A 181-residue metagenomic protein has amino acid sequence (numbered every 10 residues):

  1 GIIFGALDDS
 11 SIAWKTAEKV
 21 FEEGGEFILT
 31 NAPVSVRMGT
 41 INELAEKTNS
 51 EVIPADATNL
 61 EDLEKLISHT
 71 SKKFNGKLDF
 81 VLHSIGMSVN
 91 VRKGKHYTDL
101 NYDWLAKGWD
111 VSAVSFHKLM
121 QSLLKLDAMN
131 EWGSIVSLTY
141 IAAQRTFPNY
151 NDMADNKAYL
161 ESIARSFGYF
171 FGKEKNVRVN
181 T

Functional and structural regions predicted by a protein language model:
G1-F4, L78-G86: Conserved hydrophobic beta-strands of the Rossmann-like cofactor-binding core in SDR/related NAD(P)H-dependent
G1-T30: Canonical Rossmann dinucleotide-binding motif of NAD(H)/NADP(H)-dependent dehydrogenases/reductases, specifically
G5-T16, G86-E174: Catalytic loop of short-chain dehydrogenase/reductase
P33-S35: Residues in the short beta-alpha loop(s) of Rossmann-like NAD(P)-binding domains
A45-E61: Rossmann-fold cofactor-recognition segment
N49, K77-L78, W132: Local beta-strand N-terminus motif with an aromatic residue
T58-K73: Conserved Rossmann-fold cofactor-binding substructure of NAD(P)-dependent oxidoreductases
